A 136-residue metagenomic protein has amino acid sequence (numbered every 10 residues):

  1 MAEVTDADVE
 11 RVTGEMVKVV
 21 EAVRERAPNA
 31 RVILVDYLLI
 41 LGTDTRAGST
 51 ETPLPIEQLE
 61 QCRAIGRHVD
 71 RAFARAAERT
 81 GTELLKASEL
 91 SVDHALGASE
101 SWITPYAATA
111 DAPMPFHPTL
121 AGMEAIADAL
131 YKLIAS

Functional and structural regions predicted by a protein language model:
M1-E10, L39-I40: Oxyanion-hole/transition-state-stabilizing segment in secreted/luminal serine hydrolases and related acyltransferases
T13: Internal alpha/beta domain cores that form substrate/cofactor-binding pockets in large enzymes and binding proteins
M16-V20: Generic structural signal for well-ordered alpha-helices, preferentially at hydrophobic/aromatic core positions
A27-V32, R79-E83: Loop/turn elements at helix/coil->beta-strand transitions in domains of secreted/extracellular proteins
V35: Active-site rim beta-loop-alpha module in soluble metabolic enzymes
L38-S136: Catalytic His-Asp segment of secreted/periplasmic serine-dependent ester chemistry enzymes
